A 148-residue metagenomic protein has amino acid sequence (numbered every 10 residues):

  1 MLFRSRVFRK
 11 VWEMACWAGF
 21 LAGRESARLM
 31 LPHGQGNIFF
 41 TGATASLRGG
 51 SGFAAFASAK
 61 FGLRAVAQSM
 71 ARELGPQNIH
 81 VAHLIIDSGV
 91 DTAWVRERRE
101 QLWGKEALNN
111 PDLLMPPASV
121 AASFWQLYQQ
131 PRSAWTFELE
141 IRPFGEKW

Functional and structural regions predicted by a protein language model:
R4-F20, F39, L63: Catalytic Tyr-X3-Lys loop
F8, M30-A43, P76-I79: Active-site loop of short-chain dehydrogenase/reductase
W12, C16, G52-F61, L113-L114: Short-chain dehydrogenase/reductase
M14-P32: Amphipathic alpha-helical dimer-interface segment in Rossmann-like NAD(P)H-dependent oxidoreductases
H33, G50-S51, V95: Conserved catalytic-core motifs of eukaryotic protein kinase domains, centered on the activation segment
N37-G62, Q68, R72-G75, V90: Catalytic loop of short-chain dehydrogenase/reductase
P76-I79, H83-S88, L102-W148: C-terminal helical subdomain
